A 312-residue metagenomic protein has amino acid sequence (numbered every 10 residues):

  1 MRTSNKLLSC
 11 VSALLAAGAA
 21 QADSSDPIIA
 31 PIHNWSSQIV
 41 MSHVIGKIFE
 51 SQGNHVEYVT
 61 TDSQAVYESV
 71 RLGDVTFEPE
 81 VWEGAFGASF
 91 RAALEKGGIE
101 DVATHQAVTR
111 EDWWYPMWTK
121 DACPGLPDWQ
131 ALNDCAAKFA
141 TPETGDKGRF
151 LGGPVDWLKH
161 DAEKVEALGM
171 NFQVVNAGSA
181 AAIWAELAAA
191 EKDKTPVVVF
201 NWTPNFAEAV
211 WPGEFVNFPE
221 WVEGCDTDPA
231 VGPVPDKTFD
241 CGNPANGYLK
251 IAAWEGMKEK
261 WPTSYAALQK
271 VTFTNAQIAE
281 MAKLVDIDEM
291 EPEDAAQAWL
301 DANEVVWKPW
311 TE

Functional and structural regions predicted by a protein language model:
Q21-I29, F49-E50, A140-K147, V305-E312: Immediate post-signal peptide segment of exported/extracytoplasmic ligand-binding proteins
D23-S37, N54-V59, K147-L151, L268: Short, well-ordered beta-strand elements
D26-I28, S37, W157-Q173, A177-K194 (+2 more regions): An extracytoplasmic/periplasmic, membrane-proximal ligand-sensing/linker region
S42, V59-G97, E186-A188, F206-W211: Pocket-flanking alpha-helical
V75-P79, R149-T227: Ligand-binding pocket segment of bilobal, Venus flytrap-like solute-binding proteins
G98-F150: A conserved helix-loop-strand patch within extracytoplasmic ligand-binding domains of the periplasmic binding
E111-A122, G247-K260, K283-L284: A bilobed periplasmic-binding-protein/Venus flytrap-type ligand-binding module shared by bacterial periplasmic
A207-A267: C-terminal lobe and pocket-closing loops of periplasmic/extracytoplasmic Venus-flytrap solute-binding proteins
